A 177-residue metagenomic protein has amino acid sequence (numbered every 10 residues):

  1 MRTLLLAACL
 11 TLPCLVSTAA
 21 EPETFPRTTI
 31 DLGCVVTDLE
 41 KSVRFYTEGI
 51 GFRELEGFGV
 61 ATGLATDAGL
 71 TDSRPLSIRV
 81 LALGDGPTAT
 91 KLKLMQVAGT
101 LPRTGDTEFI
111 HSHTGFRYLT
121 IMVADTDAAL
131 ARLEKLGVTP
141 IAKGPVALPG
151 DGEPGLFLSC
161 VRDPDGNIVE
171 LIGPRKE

Functional and structural regions predicted by a protein language model:
R2-T3, V43: Short amphipathic alpha-helical segments
T3, T18-F25, C34, G57 (+3 more regions): Vicinal oxygen chelate
L5-C14: Bacterial N-terminal signal peptides
E21-E23, L70, L83, E108-I110 (+1 more regions): Residues embedded in well-ordered secondary-structure elements
T28-T37, R79-A98, R103-L133, F157-R162: Vicinal oxygen chelate
V35-A89, K135, G152-P154, C160-R162: Core segments of cupin and vicinal oxygen chelate
F58-T62, V97-T100, G144-V146: Generic short beta-strand segments
T62-D67, L101-T107, P149: A short, acidic/glycine-rich surface segment
